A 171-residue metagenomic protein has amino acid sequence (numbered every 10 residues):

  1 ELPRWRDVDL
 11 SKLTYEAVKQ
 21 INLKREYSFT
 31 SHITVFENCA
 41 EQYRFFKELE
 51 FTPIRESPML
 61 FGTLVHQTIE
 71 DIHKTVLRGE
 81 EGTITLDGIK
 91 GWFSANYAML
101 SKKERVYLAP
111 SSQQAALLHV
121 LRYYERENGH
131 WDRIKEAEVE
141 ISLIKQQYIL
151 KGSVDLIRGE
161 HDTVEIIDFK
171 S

Functional and structural regions predicted by a protein language model:
E1-T75, L117, K135: C-terminal, charged and often intrinsically disordered regions of DNA end-processing helicases and nucleases
Y15, Y27, Y43, Y97 (+3 more regions): Sequence-level detector for tyrosine residue identity
E26-F29, F46-I54, V76-L77, A98-V106 (+2 more regions): Glycine- and acidic
E37, S57, F61, F93 (+2 more regions): Secondary-structure capping and boundary motifs in well-ordered enzyme cores
T52-E56, Y107-L108, I144-Q147: Short, contiguous acidic/charged loop-to-helix segments that flank catalytic cores in large enzymes
T68-E140, I144: A non-catalytic, helix-rich entry segment at domain boundaries
E136-S171: Non-catalytic protein-protein interaction segments used by genome-maintenance enzymes to assemble and couple activities
